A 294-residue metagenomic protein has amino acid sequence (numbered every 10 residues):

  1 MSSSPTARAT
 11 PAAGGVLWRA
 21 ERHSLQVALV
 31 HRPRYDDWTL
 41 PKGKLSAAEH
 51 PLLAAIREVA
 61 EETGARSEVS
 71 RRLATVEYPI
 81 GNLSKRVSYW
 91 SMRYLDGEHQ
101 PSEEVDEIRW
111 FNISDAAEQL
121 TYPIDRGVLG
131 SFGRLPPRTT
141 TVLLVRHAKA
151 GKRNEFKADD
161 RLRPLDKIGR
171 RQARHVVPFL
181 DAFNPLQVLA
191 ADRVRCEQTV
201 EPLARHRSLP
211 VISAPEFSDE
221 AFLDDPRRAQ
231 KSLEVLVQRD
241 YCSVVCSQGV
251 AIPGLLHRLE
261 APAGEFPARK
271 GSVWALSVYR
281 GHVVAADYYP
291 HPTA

Functional and structural regions predicted by a protein language model:
S2-L40, V142-H147: N-terminal strand-loop-strand
P11, S84-W90, T141, S272-W274: Short beta-strand micro-motifs in enzyme catalytic cores
L17, H31, Y89-R93, W110 (+1 more regions): Short, well-ordered beta-strand micro-motif
H23-R66, E155-R163, I168: Conserved Nudix-box catalytic region and its N-terminal flanking loop in Nudix hydrolases and closely related
P33-Y35, D287-A294: Short, solvent-exposed aromatic-acidic interface loops
G43, A54, T139-D224, Q230 (+3 more regions): Active-site-proximal alpha-helix that buttresses catalytic centers in soluble enzyme cores
L45-V69, V76-G133: Unchanged
R228-A285: Active-site-adjacent alpha-helix immediately C-terminal to a catalytic or transition-state-stabilizing loop
